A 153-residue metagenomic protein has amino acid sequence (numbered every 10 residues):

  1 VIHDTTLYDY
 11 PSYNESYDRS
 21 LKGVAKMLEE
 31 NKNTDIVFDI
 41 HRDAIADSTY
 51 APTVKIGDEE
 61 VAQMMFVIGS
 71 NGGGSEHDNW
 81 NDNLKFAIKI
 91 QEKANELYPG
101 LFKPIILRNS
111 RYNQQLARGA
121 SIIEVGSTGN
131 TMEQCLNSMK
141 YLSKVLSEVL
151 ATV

Functional and structural regions predicted by a protein language model:
V1, N31-I36, A62-Q63, G100-L101 (+1 more regions): Loop/turn elements at helix/coil->beta-strand transitions in domains of secreted/extracellular proteins
V1-T53: Catalytic-core regions of hydrolytic enzymes
D4-L7, D39-D43, I68-N71, I106-N109 (+1 more regions): Active-site-proximal beta-strand/loop segments in catalytic clefts of secreted hydrolases
T6-E15, V24-M27, P52, G72-N81 (+1 more regions): Second-shell loop/turn segments in exported
D18-A25, L84-Q91, A120, L136-M139 (+1 more regions): Extracytoplasmic/secreted envelope proteins and their assembly/folding machinery, especially bacterial periplasmic
A46-E76: A short, glycine/acidic-enriched catalytic loop
N79-I106: Active-site-adjacent substrate-binding region of metalloamidase/peptidase-like peptide-processing proteins
K103-V153: Active-site-adjacent mobile loop/cap segments within catalytic or ligand-binding domains
